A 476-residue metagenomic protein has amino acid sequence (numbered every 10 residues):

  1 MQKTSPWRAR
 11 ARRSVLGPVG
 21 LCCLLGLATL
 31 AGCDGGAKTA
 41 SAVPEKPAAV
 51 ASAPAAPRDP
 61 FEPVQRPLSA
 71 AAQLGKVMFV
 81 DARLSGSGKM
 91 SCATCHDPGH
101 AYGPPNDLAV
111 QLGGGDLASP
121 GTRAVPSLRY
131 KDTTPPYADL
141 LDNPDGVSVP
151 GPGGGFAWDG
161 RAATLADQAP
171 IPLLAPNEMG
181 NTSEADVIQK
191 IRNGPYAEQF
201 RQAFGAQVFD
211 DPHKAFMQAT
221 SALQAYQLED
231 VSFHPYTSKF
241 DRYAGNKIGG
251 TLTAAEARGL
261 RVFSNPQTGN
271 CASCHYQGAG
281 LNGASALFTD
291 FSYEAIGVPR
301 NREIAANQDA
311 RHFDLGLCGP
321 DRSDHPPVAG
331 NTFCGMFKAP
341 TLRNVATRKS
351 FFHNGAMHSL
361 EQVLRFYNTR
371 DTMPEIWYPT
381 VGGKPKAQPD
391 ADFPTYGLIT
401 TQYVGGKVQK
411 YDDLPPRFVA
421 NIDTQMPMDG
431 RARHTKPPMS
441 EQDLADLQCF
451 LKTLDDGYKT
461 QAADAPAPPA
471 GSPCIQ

Functional and structural regions predicted by a protein language model:
Q2-M78, I171, P176, G180-R261 (+3 more regions): Post-cleavage N-terminal segment of exported redox proteins
K38, V43-Q168, P235-Q402, A462-Q476: Short glycine/threonine-rich turn/loop motifs
D371-S440: Active-site pocket scaffolds in enzymes
